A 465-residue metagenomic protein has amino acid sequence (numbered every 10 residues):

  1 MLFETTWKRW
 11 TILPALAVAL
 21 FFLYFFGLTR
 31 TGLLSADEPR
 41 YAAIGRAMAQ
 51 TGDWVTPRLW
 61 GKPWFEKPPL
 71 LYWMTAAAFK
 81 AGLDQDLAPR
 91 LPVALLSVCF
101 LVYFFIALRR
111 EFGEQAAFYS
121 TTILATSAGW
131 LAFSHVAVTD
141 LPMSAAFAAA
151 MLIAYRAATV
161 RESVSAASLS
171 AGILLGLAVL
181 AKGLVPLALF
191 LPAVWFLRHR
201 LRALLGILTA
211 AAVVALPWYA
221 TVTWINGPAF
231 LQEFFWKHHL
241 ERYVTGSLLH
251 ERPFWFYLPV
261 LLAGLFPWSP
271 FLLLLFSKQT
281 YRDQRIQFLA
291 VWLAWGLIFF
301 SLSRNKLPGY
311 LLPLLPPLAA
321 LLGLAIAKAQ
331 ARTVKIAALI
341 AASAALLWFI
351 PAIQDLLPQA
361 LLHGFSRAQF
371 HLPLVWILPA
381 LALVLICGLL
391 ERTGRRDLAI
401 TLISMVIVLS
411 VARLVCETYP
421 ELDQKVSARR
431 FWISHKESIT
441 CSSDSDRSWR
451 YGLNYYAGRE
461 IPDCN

Functional and structural regions predicted by a protein language model:
L2-R332, L347, P351: Membrane-integral, polyisoprenol-dependent glycosyltransferases of the GT-C/oligosaccharyltransferase superfamily
L2-T6, W10, S165, L169 (+2 more regions): Membrane-embedded architecture of ER/inner-membrane glycosylation machinery
